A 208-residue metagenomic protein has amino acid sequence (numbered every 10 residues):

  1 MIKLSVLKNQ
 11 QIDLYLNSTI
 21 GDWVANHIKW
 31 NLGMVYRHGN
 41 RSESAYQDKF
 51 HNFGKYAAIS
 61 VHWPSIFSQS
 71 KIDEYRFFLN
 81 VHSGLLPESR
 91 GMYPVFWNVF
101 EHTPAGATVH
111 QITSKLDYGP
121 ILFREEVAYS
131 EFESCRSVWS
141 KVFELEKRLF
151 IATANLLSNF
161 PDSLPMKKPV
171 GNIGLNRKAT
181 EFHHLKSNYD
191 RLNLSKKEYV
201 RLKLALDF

Functional and structural regions predicted by a protein language model:
M1-F208: One-carbon transfer enzymes
